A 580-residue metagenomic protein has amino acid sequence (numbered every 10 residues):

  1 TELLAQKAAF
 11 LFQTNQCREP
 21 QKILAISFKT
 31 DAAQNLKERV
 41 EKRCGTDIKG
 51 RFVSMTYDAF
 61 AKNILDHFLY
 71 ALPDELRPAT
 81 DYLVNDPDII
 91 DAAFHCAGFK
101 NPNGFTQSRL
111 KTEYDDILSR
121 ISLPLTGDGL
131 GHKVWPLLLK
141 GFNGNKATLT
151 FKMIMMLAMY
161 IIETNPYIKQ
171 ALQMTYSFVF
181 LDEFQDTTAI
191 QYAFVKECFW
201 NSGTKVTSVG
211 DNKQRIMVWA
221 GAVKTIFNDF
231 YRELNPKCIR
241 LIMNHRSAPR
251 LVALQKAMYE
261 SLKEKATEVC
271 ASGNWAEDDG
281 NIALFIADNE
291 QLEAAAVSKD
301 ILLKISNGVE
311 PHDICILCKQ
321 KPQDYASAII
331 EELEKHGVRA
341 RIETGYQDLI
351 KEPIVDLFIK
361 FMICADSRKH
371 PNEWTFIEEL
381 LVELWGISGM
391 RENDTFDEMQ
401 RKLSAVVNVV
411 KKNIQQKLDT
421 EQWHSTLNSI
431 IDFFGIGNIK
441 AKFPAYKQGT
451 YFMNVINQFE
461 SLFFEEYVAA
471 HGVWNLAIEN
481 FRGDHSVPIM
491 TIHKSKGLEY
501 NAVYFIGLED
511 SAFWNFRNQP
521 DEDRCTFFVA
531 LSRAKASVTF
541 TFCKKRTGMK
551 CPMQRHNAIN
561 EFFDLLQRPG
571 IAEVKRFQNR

Functional and structural regions predicted by a protein language model:
T1, N235-K237, M243-V338: Helicase P-loop NTPase motor core
T1-L3, K22-L24, A93-F180, A189-F194: Accessory N-terminal region flanking or inserted into the helicase ATPase core in nucleic-acid motor proteins
T1-L72, Q170, S532: P-loop NTPase Walker
M55-N63, V209, L462-N518, E522-R533 (+1 more regions): Conserved helicase core region in the C-terminal RecA-like lobe
A189, F194-D278, F563: Conserved RecA-like helicase ATPase core segment that couples NTP binding/hydrolysis to strand translocation
G280, E310-I439: ATPase/helicase motor core of nucleic-acid motors
I387, N393-K494, N515: Accessory C-terminal helicase-associated subdomains
R401-K417, E421, E509-R580: C-terminal accessory regions
